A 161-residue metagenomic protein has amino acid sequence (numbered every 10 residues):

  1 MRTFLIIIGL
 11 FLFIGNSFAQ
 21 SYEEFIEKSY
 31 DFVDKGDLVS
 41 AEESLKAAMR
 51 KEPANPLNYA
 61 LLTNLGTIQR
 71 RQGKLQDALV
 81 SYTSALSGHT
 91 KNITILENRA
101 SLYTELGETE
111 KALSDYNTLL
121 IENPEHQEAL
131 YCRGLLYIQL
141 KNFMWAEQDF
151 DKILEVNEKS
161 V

Functional and structural regions predicted by a protein language model:
S17-N64, R71: N-terminal leader/linker segments that initiate helical-solenoid repeat arrays
Y22-E23, P56-A60, I93-T94, Q127-E128 (+1 more regions): Helix-start (N-cap) detector for alpha-helical repeat units in TPR-like alpha-solenoids, especially tetratricopeptide
D34-K35, I68-R71, E105-L106, Q139-L140: Register position in tetratricopeptide repeats
K51-A54, G88, E122, V156: Structural marker of alpha-solenoid helical repeat scaffolds
A60-N64, N98, C132: Canonical tetratricopeptide repeat
